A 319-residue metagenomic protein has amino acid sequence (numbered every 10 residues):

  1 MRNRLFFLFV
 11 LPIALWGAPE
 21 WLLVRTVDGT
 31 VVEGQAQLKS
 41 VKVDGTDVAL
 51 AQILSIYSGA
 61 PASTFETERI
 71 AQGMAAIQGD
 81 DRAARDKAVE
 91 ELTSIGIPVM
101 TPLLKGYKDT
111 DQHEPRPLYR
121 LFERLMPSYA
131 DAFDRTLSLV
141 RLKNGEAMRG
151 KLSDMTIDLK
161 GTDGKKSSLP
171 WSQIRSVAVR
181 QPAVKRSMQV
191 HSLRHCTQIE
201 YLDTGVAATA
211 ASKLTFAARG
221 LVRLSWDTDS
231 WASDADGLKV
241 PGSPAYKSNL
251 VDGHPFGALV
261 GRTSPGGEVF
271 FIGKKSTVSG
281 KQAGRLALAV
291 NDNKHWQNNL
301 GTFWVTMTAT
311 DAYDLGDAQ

Functional and structural regions predicted by a protein language model:
R4-A14: Bacterial N-terminal signal peptides
F9, M126-P127, Y246: Intrinsically disordered, low-complexity boundary segments flanking structured domains
W16-I199: Compositionally biased alpha-helical segments
S167, W171-Q319: Gly-Asp-aromatic-enriched flexible segments
